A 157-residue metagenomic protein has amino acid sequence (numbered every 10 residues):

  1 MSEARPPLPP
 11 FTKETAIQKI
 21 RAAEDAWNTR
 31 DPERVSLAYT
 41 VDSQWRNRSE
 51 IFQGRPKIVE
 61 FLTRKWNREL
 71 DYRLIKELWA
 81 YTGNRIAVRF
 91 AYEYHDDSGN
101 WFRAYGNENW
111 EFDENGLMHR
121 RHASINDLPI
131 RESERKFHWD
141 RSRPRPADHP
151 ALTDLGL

Functional and structural regions predicted by a protein language model:
M1-V41, D148-L157: Short, low-complexity N-terminal intrinsically disordered segments enriched in polar/charged residues
S2-F11, E60-L157: A beta-strand edge to alpha-helix "cap/lid" segment located at domain peripheries
D25-T29, T40, Q44, T63-D71: Short helix-capping and hinge/turn segments at secondary-structure transitions, especially at repeat and domain
Q44-T63: Short solvent-exposed beta->alpha transition segments
